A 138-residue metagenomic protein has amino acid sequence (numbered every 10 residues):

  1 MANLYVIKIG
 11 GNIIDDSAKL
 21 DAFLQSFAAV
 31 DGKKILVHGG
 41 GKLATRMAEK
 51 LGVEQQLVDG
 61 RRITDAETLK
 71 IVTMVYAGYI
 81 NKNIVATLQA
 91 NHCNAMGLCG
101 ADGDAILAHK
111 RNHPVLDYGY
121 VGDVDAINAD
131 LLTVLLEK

Functional and structural regions predicted by a protein language model:
M1-K138: Nucleotide/pyrophosphate-binding catalytic subdomain
